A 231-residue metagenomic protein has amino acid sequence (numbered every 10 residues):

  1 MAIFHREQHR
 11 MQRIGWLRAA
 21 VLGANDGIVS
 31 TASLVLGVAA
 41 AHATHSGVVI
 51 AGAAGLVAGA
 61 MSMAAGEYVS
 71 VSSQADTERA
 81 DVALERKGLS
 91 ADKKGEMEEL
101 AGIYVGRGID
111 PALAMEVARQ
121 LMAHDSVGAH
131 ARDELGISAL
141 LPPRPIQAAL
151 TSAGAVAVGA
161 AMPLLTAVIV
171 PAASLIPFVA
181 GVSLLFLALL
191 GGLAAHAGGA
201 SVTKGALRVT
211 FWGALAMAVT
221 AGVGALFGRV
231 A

Functional and structural regions predicted by a protein language model:
M1-S70: Internal alpha-helical transmembrane segments
M1-W16, V71-A153: Cytosol/matrix-facing amphipathic helices and coiled-coil assembly/linker segments of eukaryotic membrane proteins
Q12-G23, H45-A53, L113, R144-L150 (+2 more regions): The feature identifies polytopic integral membrane transport proteins across all domains of life
G27-A32, S152-M162: Core segments of transmembrane alpha-helices that mediate helix-helix packing or line hydrophobic substrate/ligand
G159-A160, R208-A221: Small-residue-rich segments of transmembrane alpha-helices in multi-pass membrane proteins, especially helix faces
A173-L185: Structural signature of hydrophobic alpha-helical transmembrane segments
L189-A214: Interfacial loop-to-transmembrane junctions
A221-A231: Juxtamembrane boundary at the C-terminal end of a transmembrane helix
